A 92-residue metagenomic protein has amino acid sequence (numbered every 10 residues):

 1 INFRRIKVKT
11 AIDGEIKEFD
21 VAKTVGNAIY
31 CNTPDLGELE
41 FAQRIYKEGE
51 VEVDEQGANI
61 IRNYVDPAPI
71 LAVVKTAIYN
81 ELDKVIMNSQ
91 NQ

Functional and structural regions predicted by a protein language model:
I1-Q92: Positively charged, low-complexity terminal tracts and the immediately adjacent first secondary-structure elements
